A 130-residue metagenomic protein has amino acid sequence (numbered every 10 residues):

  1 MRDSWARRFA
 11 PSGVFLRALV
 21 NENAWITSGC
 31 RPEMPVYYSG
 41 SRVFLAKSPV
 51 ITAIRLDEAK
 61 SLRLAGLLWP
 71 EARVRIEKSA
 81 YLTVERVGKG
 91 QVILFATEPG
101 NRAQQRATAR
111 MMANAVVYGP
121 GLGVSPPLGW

Functional and structural regions predicted by a protein language model:
M1-G29: A glycine-rich, often tryptophan-bearing local segment used as a flexible ligand/cofactor-contacting loop or short
S4, N23-W25, G29-V36, K47 (+1 more regions): Extracellular ligand-binding/catalytic regions of CAZymes and related secreted enzymes and adhesion modules
R7-P11, P35-Y38, R42: C-terminal structural cap/anchor segments
